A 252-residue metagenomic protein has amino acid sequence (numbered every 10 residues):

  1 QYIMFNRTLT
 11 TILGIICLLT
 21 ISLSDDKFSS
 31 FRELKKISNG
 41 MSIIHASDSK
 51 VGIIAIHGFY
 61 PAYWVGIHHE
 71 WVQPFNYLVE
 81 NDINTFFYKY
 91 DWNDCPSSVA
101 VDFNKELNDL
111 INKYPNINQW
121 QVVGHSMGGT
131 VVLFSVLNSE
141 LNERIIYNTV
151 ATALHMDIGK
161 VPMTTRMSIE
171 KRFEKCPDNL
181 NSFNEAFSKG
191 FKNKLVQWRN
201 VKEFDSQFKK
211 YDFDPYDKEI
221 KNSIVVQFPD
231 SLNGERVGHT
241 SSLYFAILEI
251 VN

Functional and structural regions predicted by a protein language model:
Q1-D25: Classical Sec-dependent N-terminal signal peptides that target proteins to the secretory pathway
D25-N118: Active-site catalytic motif of lipid deacylating hydrolases and related acyltransferases
I54, F86, N148, V196-R199: Hydrophobic/aromatic beta-strand patches that form the interior of the parallel beta-sheet core in alpha/beta enzyme
F59-Y60, D91, A151-L154, V201-E203: Catalytic metal-binding/acid-base residues of hydrolase active sites
P61, A100-K192: Serine-dependent carboxylesterase/thioesterase catalytic core of lipase-like alpha/beta-hydrolase/SGNH enzymes
I67-H68, D157-M163, S206-D212: Short aromatic-enriched loop/helix-cap "lid" or pocket-rim segments at secondary-structure transitions that line
Y77-F86, N142-I145, E219-I224: Structural alpha-beta junctions
E170-E174, D178-N252: C-terminal catalytic-base region of ester-bond hydrolases, centering on the histidine of the charge-relay
